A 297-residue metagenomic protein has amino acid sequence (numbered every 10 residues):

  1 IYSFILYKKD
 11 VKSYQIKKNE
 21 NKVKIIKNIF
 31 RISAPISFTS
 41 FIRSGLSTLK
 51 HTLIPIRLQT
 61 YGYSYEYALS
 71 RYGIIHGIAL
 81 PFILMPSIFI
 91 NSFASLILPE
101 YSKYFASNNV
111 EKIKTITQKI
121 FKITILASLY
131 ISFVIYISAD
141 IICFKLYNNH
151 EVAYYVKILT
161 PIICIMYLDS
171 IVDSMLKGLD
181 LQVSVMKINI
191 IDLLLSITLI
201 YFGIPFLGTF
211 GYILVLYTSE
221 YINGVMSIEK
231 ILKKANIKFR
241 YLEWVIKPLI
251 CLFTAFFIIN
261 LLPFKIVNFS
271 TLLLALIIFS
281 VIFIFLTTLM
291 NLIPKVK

Functional and structural regions predicted by a protein language model:
I1-S3, Y154-D180, S184-I204, T209-L232 (+1 more regions): Short runs within selected transmembrane alpha-helices of multi-pass transporters and secretion channels
Y2-F38, N108-E111, K233-P248: Interhelical loop/hinge segments that connect adjacent transmembrane helices in multipass membrane
N28-S44, G77-L80, L84, T124 (+6 more regions): Residue-level signature of transmembrane alpha-helical cores of multipass secondary-active transporters and flippases
F41-P86, K103, C143-Y147: Helix-terminus/linker motif at the lipid-water interface of multi-pass membrane proteins
I83-N108, K114: Helix-loop junctions and terminal segments of transmembrane helices in multi-pass membrane transport/translocation
K114-I165, I197-T198: Alpha-helical transmembrane segments of multi-pass membrane transport and lipid-handling proteins
I197-Y201, L252-I266: Hydrophobic alpha-helical transmembrane segments in multi-pass integral membrane proteins
N260-K297: Membrane-proximal transmembrane or re-entrant/amphipathic helices at the cytosolic face
